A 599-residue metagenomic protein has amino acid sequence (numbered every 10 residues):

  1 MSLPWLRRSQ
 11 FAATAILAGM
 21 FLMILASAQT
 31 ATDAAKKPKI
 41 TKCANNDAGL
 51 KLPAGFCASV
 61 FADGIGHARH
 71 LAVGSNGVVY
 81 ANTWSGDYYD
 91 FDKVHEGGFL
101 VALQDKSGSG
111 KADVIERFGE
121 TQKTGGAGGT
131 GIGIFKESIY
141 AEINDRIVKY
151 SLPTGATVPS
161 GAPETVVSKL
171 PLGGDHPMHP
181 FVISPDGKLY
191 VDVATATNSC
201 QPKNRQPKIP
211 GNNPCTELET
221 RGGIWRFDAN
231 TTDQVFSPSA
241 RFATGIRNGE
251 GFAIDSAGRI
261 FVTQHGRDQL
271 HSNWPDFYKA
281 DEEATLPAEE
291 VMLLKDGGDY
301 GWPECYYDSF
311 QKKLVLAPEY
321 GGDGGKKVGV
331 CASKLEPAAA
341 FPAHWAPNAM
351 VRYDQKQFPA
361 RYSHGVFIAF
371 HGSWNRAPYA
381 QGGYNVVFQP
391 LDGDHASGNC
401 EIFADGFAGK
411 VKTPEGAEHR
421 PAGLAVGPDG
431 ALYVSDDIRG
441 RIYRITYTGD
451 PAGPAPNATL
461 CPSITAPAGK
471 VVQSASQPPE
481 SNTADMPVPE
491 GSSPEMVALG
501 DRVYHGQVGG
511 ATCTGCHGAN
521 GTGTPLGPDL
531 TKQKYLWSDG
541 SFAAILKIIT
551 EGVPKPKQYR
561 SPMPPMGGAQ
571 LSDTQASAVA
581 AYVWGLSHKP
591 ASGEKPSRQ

Functional and structural regions predicted by a protein language model:
T30-L52, M178, T195-S237, T244-N248 (+3 more regions): Beta-propeller domain segments
G74-N76, I134-K136, I183-D186, I254-A257 (+2 more regions): Residue-level detector of Asp-centered blade-edge/turn motifs that repeat once per structural unit in beta-propeller
V78-N82, S138-A141, K188-D192, R259-T263 (+2 more regions): Conserved beta-propeller blade signature
V114-I115, G119-F135, N144-S184: Asp-box/WD-like beta-propeller blade repeats and closely related beta-sheet repeat scaffolds
R117, G515-E551, P562-Q570: Gly/Gly-Pro-rich "capping" loops immediately C-terminal to redox-active cysteine motifs in periplasmic/lumenal
L424, G500, V508-A519, M563 (+1 more regions): The canonical Cys-X-X-Cys-His
G430-L432, D437-R441, Y447-P451, P565-Q599: C-terminal capping alpha-helices of c-type cytochrome domains
V472-V508, G593, R598-Q599: Electrostatic cytochrome c docking/interface patches
